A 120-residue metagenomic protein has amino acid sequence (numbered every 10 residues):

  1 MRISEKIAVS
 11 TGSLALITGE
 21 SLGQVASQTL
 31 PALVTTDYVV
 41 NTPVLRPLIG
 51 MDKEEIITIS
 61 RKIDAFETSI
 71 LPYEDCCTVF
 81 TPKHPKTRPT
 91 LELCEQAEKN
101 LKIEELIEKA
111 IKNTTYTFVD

Functional and structural regions predicted by a protein language model:
M1-I63, L106-V119: Active-site adenylate/phosphate-handling loop in enzymes that bind or generate adenylated species
V25-S27, K53-I57, S69, T78 (+1 more regions): Short active-site-adjacent structural elements
D64-P72: A short alpha-helix-loop-beta-strand transition element characteristic of N-terminal alpha/beta dinucleotide-binding
L71-D120: The feature marks non-catalytic terminal segments
